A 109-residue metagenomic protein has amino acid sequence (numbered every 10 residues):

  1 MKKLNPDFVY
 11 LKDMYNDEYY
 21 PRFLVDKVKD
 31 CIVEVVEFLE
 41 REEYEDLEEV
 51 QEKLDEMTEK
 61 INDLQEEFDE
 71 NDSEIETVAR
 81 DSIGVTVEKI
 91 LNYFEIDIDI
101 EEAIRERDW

Functional and structural regions predicted by a protein language model:
M1-K2, L47-V50, D63-S73, E102 (+1 more regions): Contiguous interface-forming segments/domains that mediate binding rather than catalysis
M1-R41: Short terminal alpha-helical segments
L24, E43-V50, D72-A79: Residue-level recognition of alpha-helical structural elements
K27-D30, E34, E56, K60-D63 (+2 more regions): Charged, amphipathic alpha-helical oligomerization/scaffolding segments
K29, Q51-L54, E101: Short, well-structured alpha-helical segments
L39-Q65: Mature extracytoplasmic domains of secretory-pathway proteins
D69-W109: Amphipathic alpha-helical binding modules
